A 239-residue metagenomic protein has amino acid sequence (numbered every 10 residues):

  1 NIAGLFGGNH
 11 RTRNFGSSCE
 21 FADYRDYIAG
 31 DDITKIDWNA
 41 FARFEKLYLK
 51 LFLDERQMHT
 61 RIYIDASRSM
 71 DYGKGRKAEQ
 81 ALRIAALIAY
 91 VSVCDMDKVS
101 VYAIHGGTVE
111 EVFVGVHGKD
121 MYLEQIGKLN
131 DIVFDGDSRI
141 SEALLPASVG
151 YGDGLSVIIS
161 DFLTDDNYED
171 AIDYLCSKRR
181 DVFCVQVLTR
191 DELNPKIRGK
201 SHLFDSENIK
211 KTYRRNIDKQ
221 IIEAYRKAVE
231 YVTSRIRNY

Functional and structural regions predicted by a protein language model:
N1-H10, D26-D31, A40, L49-R83 (+1 more regions): Exposed, interaction-prone extracellular/peripheral surfaces
F15-S17: A positional/architectural concept
I33-K35: N-terminal juxtadomain amphipathic helix that follows a signal peptide/anchor or precedes a small N-terminal auxiliary
